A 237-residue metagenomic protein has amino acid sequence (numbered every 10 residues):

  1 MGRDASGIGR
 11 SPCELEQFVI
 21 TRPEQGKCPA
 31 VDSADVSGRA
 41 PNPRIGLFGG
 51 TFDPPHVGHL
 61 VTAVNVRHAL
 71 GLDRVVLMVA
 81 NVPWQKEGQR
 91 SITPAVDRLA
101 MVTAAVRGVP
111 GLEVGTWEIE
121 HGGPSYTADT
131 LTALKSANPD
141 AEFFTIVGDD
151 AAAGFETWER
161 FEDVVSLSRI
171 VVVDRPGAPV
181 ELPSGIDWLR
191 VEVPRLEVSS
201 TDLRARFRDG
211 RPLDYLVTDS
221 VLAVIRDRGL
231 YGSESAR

Functional and structural regions predicted by a protein language model:
G7: Walker A (P-loop) phosphate-binding loop of ABC-type ATPase nucleotide-binding domains
R10-R237: Nucleotidyltransferase catalytic core that binds NTPs
